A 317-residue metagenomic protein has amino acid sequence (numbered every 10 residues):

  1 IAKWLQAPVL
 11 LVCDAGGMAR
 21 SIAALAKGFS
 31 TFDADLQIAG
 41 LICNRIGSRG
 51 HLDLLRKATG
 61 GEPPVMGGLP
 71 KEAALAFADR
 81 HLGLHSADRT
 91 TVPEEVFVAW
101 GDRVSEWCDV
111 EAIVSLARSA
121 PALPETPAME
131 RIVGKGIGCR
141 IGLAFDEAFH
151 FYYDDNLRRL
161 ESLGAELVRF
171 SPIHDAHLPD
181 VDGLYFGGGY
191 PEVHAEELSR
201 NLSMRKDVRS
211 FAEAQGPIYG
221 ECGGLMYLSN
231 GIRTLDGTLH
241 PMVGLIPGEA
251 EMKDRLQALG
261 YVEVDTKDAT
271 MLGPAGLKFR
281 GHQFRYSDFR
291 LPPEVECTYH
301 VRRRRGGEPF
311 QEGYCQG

Functional and structural regions predicted by a protein language model:
I1-G16: Inter-motif core of Ras-like GTPase G domains
Q6-L10, A34-G40, G138-R140: Short, surface-exposed connector motifs at secondary-structure boundaries
A7, P63, E213-P217: A short helix->loop->beta-strand "cap" motif at the edges of active sites that frequently abuts
L10-V12, I42, Y185-G187: Structural motif
A19-V133: Internal gly/pro-rich beta-alpha loop/helix module that stabilizes soluble enzyme cofactors or their anionic handles
K135-I137, F149-E166, M252, L259-G317: C-terminal and late-domain segments of enzyme folds
I137-L202, K206-F211: Phosphate-binding active sites in nucleotide-utilizing proteins
P191-M271: Cysteine-nucleophile active-site neighborhood
